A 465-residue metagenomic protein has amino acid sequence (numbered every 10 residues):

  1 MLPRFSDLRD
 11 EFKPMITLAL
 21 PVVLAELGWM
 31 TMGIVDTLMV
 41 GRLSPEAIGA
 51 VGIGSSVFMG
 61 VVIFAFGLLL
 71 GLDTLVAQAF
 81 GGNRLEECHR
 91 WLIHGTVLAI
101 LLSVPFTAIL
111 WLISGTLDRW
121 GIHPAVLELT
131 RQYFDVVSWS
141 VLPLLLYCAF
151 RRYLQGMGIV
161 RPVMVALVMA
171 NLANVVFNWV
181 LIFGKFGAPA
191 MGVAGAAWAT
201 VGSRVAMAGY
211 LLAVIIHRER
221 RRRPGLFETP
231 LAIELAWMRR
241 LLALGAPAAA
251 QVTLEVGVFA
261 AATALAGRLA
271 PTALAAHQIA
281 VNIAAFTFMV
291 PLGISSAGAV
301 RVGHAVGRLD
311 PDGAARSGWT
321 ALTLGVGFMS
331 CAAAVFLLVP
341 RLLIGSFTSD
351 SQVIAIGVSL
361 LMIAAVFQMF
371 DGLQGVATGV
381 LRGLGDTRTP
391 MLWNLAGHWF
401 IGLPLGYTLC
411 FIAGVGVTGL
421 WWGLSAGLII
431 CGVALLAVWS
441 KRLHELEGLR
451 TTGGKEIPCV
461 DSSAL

Functional and structural regions predicted by a protein language model:
M1-V22, V76-L142, A173-V176, A188-A246 (+2 more regions): Short alpha-helical transmembrane segments in multi-pass integral membrane proteins
T17, V40-M59, A125-L129, V193-A194 (+5 more regions): Interfacial/gating helices of multi-pass transporter permease domains
T17-D36, V136, Y147, A170 (+5 more regions): Transmembrane helical elements of multi-pass membrane transporters/channels
V22, E26, T37-L38, S55 (+16 more regions): Transmembrane alpha-helix boundary and packing residues in multipass membrane permease domains and related
L27-G49, D118-P124, V180-M191, A249 (+4 more regions): Helix-terminus/linker motif at the lipid-water interface of multi-pass membrane proteins
I48-W111, L144-G158, P162-V163, T263 (+2 more regions): Small-residue-rich hydrophobic transmembrane alpha-helices
L69, D73, V137-Q155, V163-N171 (+7 more regions): Short runs within selected transmembrane alpha-helices of multi-pass transporters and secretion channels
G402-C410: Hydrophobic alpha-helical transmembrane segments in multi-pass integral membrane proteins
